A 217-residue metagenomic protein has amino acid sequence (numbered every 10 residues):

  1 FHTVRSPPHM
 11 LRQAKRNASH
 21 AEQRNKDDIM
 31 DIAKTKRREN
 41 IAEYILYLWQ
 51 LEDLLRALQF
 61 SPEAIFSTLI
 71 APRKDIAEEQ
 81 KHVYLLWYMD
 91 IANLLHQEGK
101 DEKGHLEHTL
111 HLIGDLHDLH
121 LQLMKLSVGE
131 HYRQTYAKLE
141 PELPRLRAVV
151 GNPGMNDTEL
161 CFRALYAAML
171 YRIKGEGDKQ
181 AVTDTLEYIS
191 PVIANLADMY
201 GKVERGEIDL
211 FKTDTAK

Functional and structural regions predicted by a protein language model:
T3, M10, A18-A21: Short hydrophobic alpha-helical segments enriched in small aliphatic residues
K15-N17, E22-D28: Intrinsically disordered, low-complexity polyampholyte segments enriched for Lys and acidic residues
D31-K103: N-terminal interaction modules that seed assembly of large macromolecular complexes
I32, V83, A92-H96, L121 (+3 more regions): A structural motif
Q50, A57, V83-L86, D90 (+7 more regions): Charged, amphipathic alpha-helical oligomerization/scaffolding segments
L106-Y166: A charged, amphipathic interaction segment
P144-K217: Glycine-rich, aromatic-bearing surface loops/beta-hairpins
